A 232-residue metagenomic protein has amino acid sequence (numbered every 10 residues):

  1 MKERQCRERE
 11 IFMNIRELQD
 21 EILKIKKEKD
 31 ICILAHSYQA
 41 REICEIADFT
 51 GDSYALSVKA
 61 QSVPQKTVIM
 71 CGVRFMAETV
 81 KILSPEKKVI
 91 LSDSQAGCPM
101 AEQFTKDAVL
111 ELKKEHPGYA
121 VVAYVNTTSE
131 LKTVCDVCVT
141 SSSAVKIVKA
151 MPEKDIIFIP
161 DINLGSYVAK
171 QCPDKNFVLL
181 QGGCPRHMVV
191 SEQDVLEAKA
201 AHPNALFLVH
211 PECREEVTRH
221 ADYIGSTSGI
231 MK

Functional and structural regions predicted by a protein language model:
M1-F12: Short, Lys/Arg-enriched N-terminal segments with co-localized hydrophobic residues within the first ~10-30 amino acids
F12-K232: Active-site loop-to-helix "anion-binding N-cap" substructures in soluble metabolic enzymes
